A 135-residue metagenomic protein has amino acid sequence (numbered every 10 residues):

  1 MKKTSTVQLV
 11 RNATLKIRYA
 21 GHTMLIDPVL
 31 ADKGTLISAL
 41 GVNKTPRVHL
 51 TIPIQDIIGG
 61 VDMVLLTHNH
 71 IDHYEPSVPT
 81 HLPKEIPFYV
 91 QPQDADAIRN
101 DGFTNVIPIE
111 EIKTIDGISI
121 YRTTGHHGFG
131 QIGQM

Functional and structural regions predicted by a protein language model:
K2-T4, V90-M135: Metallo-beta-lactamase
Q8-L9, I86-P92: Short, hydrophobic beta-strand segments that form beta-sheet elements in well-ordered domains
N12-T14: Short hydrophobic/aromatic beta-strand or adjacent loop that forms the aromatic wall/cage of a ligand/substrate-binding
I17-A20: Active-site beta-strand termini and strand-to-loop segments that position acidic
H22, K84-P87, F103: A short helix->loop->beta-strand "cap" motif at the edges of active sites that frequently abuts
H22-L65, P76-V78, G130-Q134: Pre-active-site segment of Zn-dependent metallo-hydrolases
H68: Conserved G/P- and acidic residue-centered "switch" motifs that form tight phosphate/ATP-binding loops in soluble
E75-K84, A95: Metal-dependent catalytic neighborhoods of phosphoester/phosphodiester hydrolases
